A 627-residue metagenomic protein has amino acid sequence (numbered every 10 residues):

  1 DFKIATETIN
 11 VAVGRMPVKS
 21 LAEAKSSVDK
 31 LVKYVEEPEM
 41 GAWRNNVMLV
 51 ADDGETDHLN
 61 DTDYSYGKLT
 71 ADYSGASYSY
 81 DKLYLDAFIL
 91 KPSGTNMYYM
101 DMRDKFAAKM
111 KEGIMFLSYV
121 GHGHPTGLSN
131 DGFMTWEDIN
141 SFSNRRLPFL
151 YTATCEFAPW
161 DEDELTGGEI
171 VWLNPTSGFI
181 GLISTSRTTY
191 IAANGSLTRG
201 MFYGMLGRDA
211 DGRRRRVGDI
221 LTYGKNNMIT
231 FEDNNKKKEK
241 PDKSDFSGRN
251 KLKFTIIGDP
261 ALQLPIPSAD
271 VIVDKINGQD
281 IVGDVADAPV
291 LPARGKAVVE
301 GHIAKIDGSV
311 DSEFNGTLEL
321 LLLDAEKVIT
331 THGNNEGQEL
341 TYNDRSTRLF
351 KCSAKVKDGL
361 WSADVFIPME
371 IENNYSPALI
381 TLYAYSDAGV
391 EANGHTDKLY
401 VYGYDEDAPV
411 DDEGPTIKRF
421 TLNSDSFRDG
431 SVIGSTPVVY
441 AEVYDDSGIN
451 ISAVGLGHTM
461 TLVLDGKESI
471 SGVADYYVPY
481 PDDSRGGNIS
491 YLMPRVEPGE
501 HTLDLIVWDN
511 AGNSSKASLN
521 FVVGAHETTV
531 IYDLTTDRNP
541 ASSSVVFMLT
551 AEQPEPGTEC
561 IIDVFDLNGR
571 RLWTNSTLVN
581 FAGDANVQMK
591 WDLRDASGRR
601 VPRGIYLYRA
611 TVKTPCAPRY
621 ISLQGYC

Functional and structural regions predicted by a protein language model:
D1-S353, K357-F366, N374-S376, A384-G403 (+2 more regions): Cysteine-dependent hydrolase recognition
L49, G283-E319, T421, S426-M460 (+2 more regions): Contiguous beta-strand segments within globular domains
A269-V271, P409-F420, H501, T529: Proline-centered linker/hinge motifs at extracellular inter-domain junctions
L321-Y404, T421-L422, S426, G430 (+3 more regions): Long, low-complexity serine/threonine/glycine- and acidic-rich segments characteristic of extracellular
P377-T381, V438, E500-D504, V546 (+2 more regions): Short, conserved beta-strand segments of beta-strand-rich sandwich/propeller modules, principally
V496-T502, T577-Y620: Short, surface-exposed loop/turn motifs with a glycine/proline- and acidic-biased composition
A517-N520, G524-D537, R599, R603-C627: C-terminal tail/sorting-segment detector
V522-D566, N575-L578, V587-Q588, T614-A617: Glycine-centered coil/turn sites that cap beta-strands in beta-rich domains
